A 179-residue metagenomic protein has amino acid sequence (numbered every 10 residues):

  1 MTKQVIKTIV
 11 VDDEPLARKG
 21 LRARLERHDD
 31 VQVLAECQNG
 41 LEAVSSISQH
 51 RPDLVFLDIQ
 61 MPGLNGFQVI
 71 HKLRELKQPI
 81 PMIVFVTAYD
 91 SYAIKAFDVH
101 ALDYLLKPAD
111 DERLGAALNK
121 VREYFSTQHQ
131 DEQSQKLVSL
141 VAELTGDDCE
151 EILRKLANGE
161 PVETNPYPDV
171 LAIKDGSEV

Functional and structural regions predicted by a protein language model:
M1-I6, N165-Y167: Extreme N-terminus of proteins, especially the signal/transit-peptide cleavage junction and the first residues
V5-L16, L21, L25: Conserved acidic segment of CheY-like receiver
E14, E26, L41-D147: CheY-like receiver
K19, L34, Q60, F97 (+1 more regions): Surface-exposed loop/turn and secondary-structure junction residues enriched for glycine/proline
L34-L41: Conserved Asp/Asn-Gly motif in the active-site loop of CheY-like receiver
E123-V179: Conserved binding/recognition cores within well-folded domains
